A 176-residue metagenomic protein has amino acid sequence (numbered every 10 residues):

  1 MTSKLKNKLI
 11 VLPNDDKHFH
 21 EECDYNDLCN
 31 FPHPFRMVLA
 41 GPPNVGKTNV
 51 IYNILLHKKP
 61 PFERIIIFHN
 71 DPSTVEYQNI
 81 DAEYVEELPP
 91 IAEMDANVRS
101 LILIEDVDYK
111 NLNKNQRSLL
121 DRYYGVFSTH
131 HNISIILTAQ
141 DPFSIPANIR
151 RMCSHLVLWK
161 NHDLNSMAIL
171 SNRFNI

Functional and structural regions predicted by a protein language model:
M1-L28, P72: N-terminal pre-Walker A segment at the start of P-loop NTPase domains
N7, E63, I80-D81, V98: Generic structural motif recognizing short loop/turn segments at the entrances and edges of beta-strands
L12, M37-L39, E63-R64: Signal-peptide-cleavage-adjacent N-terminal segments of secreted and extracellular proteins
Y25, P34-H57, N70-P72, V85-N175: Conserved P-loop NTPase motor cores
L56-I66: Post-Walker A helix-loop "phosphate-sensing" segment adjacent to the P-loop in P-loop NTPases
P61, Q78-I80, M152-C153: Short, structured coil segments at secondary-structure junctions
P72-Q78: Short, charged/polar "capping" segments at the starts of alpha-helices and the immediately preceding loops
